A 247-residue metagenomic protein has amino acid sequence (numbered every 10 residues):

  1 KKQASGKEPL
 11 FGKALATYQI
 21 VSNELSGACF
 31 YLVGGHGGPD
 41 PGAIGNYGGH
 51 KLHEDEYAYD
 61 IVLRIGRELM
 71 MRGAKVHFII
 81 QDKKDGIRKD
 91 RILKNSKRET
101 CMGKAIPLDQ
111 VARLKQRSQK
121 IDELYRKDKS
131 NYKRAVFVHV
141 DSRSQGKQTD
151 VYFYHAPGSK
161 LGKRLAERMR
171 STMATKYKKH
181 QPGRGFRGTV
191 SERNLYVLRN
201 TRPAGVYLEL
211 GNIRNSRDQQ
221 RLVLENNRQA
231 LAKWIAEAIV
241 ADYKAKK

Functional and structural regions predicted by a protein language model:
K1-K247: Catalytic-site microenvironment of enzymes that process N-acetyl-hexosamine-containing cell-wall polysaccharides
